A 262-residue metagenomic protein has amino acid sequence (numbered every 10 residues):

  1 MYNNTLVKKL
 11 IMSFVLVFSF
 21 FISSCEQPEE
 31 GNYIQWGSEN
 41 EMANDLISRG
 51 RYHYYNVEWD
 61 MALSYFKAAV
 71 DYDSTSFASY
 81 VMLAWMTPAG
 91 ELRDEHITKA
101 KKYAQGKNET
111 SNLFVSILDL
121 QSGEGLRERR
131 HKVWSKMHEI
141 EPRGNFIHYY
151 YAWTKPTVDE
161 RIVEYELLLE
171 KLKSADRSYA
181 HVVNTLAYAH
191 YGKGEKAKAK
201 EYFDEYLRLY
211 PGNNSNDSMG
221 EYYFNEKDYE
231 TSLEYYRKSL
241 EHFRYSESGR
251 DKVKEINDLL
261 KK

Functional and structural regions predicted by a protein language model:
P28-D45, K101-S111, K173-A175: TPR-adjacent "capping" and linker segments in tetratricopeptide-repeat scaffold/adaptor proteins
E39-A68, Y72, N112-L126, I140-W153: Alpha-helical segment of the N-proximal tetratricopeptide repeat
M42, S76, R143-F146, A175 (+3 more regions): Residue-level recognition of tetratricopeptide repeat
I47, A78-M82, N112-V115, F146-Y150 (+3 more regions): Alpha-solenoid helical repeat scaffolds
R51, W85, L118, W153 (+3 more regions): Residue-level recognition of tetratricopeptide repeat
Y55, A89, S122-G123, T157-V158 (+3 more regions): Register position in tetratricopeptide repeats
